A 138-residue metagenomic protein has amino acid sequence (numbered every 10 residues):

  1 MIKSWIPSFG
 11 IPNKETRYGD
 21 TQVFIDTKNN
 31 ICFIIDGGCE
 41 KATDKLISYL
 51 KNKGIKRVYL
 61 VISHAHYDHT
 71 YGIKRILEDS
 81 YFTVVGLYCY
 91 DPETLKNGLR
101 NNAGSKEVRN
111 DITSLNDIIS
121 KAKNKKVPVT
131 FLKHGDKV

Functional and structural regions predicted by a protein language model:
M1-E15, T70-V138: Flexible, acidic/histidine-containing loops and adjacent segments that form or flank the divalent-metal
M1-K53: Conserved beta-strand hairpin/beta-sheet module of binuclear metal-dependent hydrolase folds, prominently
F9, I25-T27, I35-G38, I62-A65 (+2 more regions): Active-site-proximal beta-strand/loop segments in catalytic clefts of secreted hydrolases
I31, E40-P92: Active-site metal-binding motif and surrounding structural segment of the metallo-beta-lactamase
D36-G37, L60-I62, N102-V108: Second-shell loop/turn segments in exported
